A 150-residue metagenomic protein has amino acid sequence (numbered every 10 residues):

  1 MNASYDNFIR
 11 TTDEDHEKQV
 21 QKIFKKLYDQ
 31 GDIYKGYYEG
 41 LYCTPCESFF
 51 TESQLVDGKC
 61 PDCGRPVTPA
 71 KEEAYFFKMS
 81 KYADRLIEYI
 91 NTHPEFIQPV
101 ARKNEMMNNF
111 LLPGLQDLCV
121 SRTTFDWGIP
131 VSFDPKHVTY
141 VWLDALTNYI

Functional and structural regions predicted by a protein language model:
M1-I33, E47, E88: N-terminal Rossmann-like or analogous alpha/beta NTP/dinucleotide-binding catalytic cores that position adenine
R10, D15-Q19, P45, C63 (+1 more regions): Structured secondary-structure scaffolds
K26, Y42, K59, L118: The −1 position to Zn-ligating cysteines in a subset of zinc-ribbon hairpins
Y37-Y38, L55: Flanking scaffold residues of small Cys/His-coordinated metal-binding clusters
G40-C46: Short, conserved phosphate-binding/catalytic loop or strand-edge motifs used in phosphoryl-/nucleotidyl-transfer
F50, V67: Cys/His-rich microdomains that often coordinate metals
T51-V56, F133: Short linker/helix segments within small regulatory modules
V56-R65: Cysteine-rich micro-motifs
